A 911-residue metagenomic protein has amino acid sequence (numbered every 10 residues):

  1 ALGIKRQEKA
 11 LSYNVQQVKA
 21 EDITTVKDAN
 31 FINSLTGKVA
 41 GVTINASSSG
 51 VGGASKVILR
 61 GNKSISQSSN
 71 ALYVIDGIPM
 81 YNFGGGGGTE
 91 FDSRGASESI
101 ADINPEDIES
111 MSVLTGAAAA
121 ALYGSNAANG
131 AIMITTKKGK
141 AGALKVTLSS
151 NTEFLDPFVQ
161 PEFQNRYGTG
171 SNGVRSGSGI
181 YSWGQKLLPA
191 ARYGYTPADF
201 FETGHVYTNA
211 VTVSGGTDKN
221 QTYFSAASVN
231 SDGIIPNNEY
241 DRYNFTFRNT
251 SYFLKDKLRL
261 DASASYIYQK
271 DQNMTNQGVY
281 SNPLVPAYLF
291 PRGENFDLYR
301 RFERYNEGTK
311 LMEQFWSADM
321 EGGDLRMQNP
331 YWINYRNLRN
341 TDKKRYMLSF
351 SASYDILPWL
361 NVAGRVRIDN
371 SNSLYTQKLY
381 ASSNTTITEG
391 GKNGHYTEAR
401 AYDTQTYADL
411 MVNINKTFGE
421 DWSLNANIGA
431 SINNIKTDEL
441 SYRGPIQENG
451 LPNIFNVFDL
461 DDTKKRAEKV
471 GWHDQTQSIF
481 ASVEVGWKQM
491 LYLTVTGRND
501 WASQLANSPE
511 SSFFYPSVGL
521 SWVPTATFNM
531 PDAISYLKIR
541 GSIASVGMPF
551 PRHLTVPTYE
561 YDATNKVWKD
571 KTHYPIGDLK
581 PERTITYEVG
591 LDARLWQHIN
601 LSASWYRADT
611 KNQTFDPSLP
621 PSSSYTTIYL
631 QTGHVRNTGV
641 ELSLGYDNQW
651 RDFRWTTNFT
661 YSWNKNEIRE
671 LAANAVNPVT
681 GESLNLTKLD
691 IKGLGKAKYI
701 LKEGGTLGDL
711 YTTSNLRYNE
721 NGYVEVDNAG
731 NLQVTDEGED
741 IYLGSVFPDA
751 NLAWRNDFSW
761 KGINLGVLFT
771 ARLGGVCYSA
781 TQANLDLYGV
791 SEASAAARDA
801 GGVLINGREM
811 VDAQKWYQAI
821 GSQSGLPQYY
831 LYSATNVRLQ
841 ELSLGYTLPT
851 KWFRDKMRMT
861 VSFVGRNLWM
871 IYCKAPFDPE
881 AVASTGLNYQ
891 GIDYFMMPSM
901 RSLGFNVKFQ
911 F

Functional and structural regions predicted by a protein language model:
A1-F247, Y252-F253, L258-I267, T275 (+6 more regions): Short, small/polar-rich motifs associated with maturation and membrane association, primarily at protein termini
I23, N70, G179-Q185, G204-Y207 (+8 more regions): Extracellular/periplasmic, surface-exposed regions of secreted and cell-surface proteins
Y73, V485, E725, F758 (+1 more regions): Short aromatic-centered micro-motifs
G84, D271-L289, D421, L671-V676 (+1 more regions): Low-complexity intrinsically disordered tracts that form flexible linkers/tails across taxa
T147-R192, N276, S441-R443, E448 (+3 more regions): Conserved small-residue
P197-F200, T385-T386, A502, R772-T860 (+1 more regions): Extracytoplasmic gating/loop element in the C-terminal half of outer-membrane beta-barrel translocons and assembly
Q272-R345, K392, A401-D403, R552 (+1 more regions): Acidic/polar loop-and-plug regions of large Gram-negative outer-membrane beta-barrel proteins
S745-Y778: Glycine-rich, aromatic-lined ligand/substrate-binding cores of catalytic and carbohydrate-binding domains
